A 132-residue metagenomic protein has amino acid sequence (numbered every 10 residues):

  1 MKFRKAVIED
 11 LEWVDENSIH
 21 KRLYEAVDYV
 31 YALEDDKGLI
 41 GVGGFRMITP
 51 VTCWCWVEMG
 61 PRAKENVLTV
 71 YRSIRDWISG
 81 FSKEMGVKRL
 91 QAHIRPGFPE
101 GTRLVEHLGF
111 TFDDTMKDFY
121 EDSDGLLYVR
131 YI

Functional and structural regions predicted by a protein language model:
M1-V14: A short beta-loop-alpha structural element at the N-terminal edge of CoA-dependent acyl/N-acetyltransferase catalytic
L23-A32, G38-G41: A short helix-loop-beta-strand connector motif used in the catalytic cores of GNAT acetyltransferases and, in some
Y29-Y31, C53, D124-Y128: Short beta-strand micro-motifs in enzyme catalytic cores
G38-M47, C53-W56: Conserved beta-strand in the GNAT
P50-K64, V70, L126: Conserved acetyl-CoA binding element of GNAT-fold acetyltransferases
S73-R89: Conserved acyl-CoA
V87-T102, E106, F119-Y120: Conserved beta-strand-loop-alpha-helix junction that forms the acyl-donor binding cleft
H93, T111-G125: Conserved catalytic-core motifs of GNAT/GCN5-like acyltransferases
